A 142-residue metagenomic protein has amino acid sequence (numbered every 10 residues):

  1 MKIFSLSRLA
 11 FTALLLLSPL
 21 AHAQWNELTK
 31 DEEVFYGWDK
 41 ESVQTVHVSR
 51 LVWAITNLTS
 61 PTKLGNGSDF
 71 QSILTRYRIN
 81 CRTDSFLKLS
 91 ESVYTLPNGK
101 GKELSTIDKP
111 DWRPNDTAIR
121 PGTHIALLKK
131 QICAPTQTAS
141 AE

Functional and structural regions predicted by a protein language model:
M1-A10: Bacterial N-terminal signal peptides that target proteins for export
L9-S18: Bacterial N-terminal signal peptides
A21-L74, R78-E142: N-terminal secretory-pathway/extracellular module detecting exported/lumenal segments and adjacent signal-anchor/first
